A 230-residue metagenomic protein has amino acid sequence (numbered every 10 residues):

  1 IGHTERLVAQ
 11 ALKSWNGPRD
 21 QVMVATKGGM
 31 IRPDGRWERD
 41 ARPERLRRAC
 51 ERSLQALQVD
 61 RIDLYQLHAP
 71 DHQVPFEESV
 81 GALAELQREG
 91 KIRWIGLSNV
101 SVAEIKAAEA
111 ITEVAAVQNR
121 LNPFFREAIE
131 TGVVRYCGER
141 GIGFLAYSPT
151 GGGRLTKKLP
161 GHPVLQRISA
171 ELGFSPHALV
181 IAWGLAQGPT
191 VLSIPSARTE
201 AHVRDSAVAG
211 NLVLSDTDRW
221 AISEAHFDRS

Functional and structural regions predicted by a protein language model:
I1-S14, A69-E77: Glycine-rich, proline-tolerant flexible connector loops at the mouths of alpha/beta enzymes
Q10-M23, L54-Q58, Q87, K106-T112 (+1 more regions): Acidic (Asp/Glu)-rich catalytic clusters
D20-P33: A short, structured active-site edge motif that brings together acidic residues
R32-R47, Q73: Active-site mouth loops of central-metabolism enzymes
D40-L57, S101-A107: Short, acidic/polar
L54-P75: Active-site groove signature of glycoside hydrolases
P70-S230: Beta/alpha (TIM)-barrel catalytic core signal, keyed to glycine-rich beta->alpha loops juxtaposed to Asp/Glu that bind
